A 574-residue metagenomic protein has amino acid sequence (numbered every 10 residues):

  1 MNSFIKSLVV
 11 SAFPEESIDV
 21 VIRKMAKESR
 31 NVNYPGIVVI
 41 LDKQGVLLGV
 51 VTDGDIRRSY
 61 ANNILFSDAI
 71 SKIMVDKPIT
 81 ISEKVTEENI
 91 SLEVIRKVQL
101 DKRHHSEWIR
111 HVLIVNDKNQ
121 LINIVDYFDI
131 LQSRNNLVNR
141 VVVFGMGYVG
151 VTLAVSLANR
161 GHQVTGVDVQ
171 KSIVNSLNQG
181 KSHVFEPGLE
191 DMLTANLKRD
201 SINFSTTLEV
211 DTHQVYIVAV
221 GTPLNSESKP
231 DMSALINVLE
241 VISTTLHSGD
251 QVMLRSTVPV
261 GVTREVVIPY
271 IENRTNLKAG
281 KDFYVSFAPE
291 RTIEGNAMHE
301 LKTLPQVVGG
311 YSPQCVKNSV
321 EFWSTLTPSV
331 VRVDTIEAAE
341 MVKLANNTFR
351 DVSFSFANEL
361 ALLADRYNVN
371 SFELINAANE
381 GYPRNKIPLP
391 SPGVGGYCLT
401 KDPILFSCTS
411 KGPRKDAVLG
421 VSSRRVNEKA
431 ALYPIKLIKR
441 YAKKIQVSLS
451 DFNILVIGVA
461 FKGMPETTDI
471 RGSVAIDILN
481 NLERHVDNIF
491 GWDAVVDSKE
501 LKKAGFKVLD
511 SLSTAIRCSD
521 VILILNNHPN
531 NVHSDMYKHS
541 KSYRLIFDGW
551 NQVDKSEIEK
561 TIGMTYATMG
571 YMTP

Functional and structural regions predicted by a protein language model:
M1-K6, A12-K43, L48-V75: Soluble cytosolic regulatory domains appended to membrane proteins
S11-P35, L41, Y60, I81-I109 (+1 more regions): The conserved cystathionine-beta-synthase
A12, S59, I81-S82, F144 (+2 more regions): Structural motif
S29-R30, S71-K72, H104, S133-R134 (+1 more regions): Replace "in large, NTP-powered and nucleic-acid-processing enzymes" with "in large, NTP-powered factors and other
Y34, V39, V46-N62, W108-I109 (+2 more regions): Short beta->alpha transition motifs characteristic of CBS
Y60, M74-K77, N178, A378-N379: A general structural motif at alpha-helix termini
D68-V85, R140-Y148: Short, solvent-exposed cationic patches
D126-P574: Structural/interface elements that position substrates and couple domains in central-metabolism enzymes
